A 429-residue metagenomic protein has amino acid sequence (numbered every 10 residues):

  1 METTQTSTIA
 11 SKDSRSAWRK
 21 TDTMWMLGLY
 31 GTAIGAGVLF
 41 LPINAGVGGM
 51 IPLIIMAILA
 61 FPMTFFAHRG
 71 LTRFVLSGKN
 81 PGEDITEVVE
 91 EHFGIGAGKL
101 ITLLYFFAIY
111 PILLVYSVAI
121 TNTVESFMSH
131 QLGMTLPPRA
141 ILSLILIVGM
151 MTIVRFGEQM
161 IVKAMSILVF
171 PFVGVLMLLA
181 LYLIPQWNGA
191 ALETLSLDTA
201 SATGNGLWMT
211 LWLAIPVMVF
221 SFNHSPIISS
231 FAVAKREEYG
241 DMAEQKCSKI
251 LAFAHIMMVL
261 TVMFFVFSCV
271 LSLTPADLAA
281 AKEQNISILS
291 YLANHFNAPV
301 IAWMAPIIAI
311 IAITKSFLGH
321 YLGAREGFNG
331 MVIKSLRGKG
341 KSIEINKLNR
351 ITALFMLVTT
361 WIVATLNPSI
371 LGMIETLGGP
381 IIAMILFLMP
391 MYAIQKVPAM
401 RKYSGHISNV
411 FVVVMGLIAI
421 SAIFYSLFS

Functional and structural regions predicted by a protein language model:
M1-I43, F65-R69, N80, V397-Y403 (+1 more regions): Membrane-interface "cap" regions at the ends of multi-pass membrane proteins
K20, P42-V75, A97: Extracellular loop-to-transmembrane helix junctions
K20-I43, Y105-I109, A180-W187, S196-C269 (+2 more regions): Hydrophobic, membrane-embedded alpha-helices of multi-pass small-molecule transporters
I58-G70, L113, F172-Y182, K249-A276 (+2 more regions): Selective recognition of specific alpha-helical transmembrane segments in multi-pass small-molecule
A67-V75, P81-V88, H92-L132, P306-M331: Hydrophobic transmembrane alpha-helices that form the core helical bundles of multi-pass secondary transporters
E83-I95, M258-T314: TM-loop-TM module centered on a large, flexible mid-protein loop between adjacent transmembrane helices in multi-pass
I120, V124, A140, L144 (+3 more regions): Membrane-interface loop-to-helix entry segments
V154, F170-A200, M218-F222, V270 (+2 more regions): Hydrophobic alpha-helical segments and their helix-loop junctions in multi-pass secondary transporters
